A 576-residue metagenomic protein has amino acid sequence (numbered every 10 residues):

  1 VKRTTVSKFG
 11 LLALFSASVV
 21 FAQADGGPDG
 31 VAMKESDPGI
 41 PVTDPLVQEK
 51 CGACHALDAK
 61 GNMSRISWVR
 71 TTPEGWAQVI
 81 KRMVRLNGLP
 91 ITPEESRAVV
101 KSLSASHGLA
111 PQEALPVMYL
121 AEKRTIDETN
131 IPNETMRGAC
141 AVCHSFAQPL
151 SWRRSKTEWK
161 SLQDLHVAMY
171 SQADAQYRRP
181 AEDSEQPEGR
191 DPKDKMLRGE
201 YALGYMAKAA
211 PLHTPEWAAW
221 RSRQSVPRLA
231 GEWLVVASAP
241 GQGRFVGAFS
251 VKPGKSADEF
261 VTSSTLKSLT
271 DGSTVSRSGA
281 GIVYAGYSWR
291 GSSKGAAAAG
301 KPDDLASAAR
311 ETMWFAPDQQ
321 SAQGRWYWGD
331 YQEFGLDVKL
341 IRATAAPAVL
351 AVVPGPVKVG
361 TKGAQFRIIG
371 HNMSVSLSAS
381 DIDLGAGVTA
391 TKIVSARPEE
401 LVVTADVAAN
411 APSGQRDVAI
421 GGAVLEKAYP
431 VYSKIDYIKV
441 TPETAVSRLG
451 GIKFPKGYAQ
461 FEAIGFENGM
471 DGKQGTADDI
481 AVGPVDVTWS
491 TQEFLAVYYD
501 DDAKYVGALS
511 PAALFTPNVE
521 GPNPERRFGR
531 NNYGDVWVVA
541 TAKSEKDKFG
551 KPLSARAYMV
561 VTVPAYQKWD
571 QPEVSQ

Functional and structural regions predicted by a protein language model:
Q23-V47, N87-G88, E95, A110-E134 (+1 more regions): Electrostatic cytochrome c docking/interface patches
Q48-D58, V99, M136-Q148: The canonical Cys-X-X-Cys-His
A56-L86, S145-S171, S276-S278, I282-V283: Gly/Gly-Pro-rich "capping" loops immediately C-terminal to redox-active cysteine motifs in periplasmic/lumenal
G88-V117, Q172, Y177-W220, Q224: C-terminal capping alpha-helices of c-type cytochrome domains
P215, R223, A308-A351, A555-A565: Edge beta-strand at a domain terminus
A219-R223, P227-P317, Q323-W326: Central antiparallel beta-sheet cores of small beta-barrel/beta-sandwich binding domains
I341-D381, R397, A423-T476, D570-S575: Beta-strand/beta-sandwich contexts
G360-G422, G483-V485, D502-V506, P511-E520: Immunoglobulin-like IPT/TIG beta-sandwich domains and homologous Ig-like subdomains
